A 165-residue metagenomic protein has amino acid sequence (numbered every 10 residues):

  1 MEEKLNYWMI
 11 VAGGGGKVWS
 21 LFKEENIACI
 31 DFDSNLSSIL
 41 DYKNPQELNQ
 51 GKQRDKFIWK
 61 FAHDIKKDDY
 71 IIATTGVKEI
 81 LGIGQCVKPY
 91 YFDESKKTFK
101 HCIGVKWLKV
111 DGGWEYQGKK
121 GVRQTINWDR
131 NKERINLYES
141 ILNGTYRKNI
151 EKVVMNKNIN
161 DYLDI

Functional and structural regions predicted by a protein language model:
M1-K60, D161-D164: Compositionally biased, charged N-terminal/linker segments
E3-N6, G112, Y116-I165: ATP-dependent helicase/translocase motor core
G15, C86, K106, E115 (+1 more regions): Compositionally biased, intrinsically disordered low-complexity regions
W19-K23, S95-K96, W114-K120: Short conserved micro-motifs at the rims of enzyme active sites and ligand-binding pockets
S20, K60-H63, K88, K148 (+2 more regions): Charged/polar, solvent-exposed surface patches and flexible loops
I27-F32, Y90-E94, I103-G104, V122-D129: Short, low-complexity, polar/charged sequence segments that are solvent-exposed and flexible
L36-G113: Structured alpha/beta reader/binder surfaces that contact nucleic acids or chromatin modification marks
